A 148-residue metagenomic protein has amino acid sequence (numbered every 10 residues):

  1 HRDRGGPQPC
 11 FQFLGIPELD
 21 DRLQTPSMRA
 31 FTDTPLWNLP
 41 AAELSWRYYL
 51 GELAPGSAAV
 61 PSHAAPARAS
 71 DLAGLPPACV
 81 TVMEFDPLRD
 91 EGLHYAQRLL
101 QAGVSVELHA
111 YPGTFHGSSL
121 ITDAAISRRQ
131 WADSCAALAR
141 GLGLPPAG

Functional and structural regions predicted by a protein language model:
H1-G148: Alpha/beta-hydrolase superfamily serine-hydrolase fold, recognizing
